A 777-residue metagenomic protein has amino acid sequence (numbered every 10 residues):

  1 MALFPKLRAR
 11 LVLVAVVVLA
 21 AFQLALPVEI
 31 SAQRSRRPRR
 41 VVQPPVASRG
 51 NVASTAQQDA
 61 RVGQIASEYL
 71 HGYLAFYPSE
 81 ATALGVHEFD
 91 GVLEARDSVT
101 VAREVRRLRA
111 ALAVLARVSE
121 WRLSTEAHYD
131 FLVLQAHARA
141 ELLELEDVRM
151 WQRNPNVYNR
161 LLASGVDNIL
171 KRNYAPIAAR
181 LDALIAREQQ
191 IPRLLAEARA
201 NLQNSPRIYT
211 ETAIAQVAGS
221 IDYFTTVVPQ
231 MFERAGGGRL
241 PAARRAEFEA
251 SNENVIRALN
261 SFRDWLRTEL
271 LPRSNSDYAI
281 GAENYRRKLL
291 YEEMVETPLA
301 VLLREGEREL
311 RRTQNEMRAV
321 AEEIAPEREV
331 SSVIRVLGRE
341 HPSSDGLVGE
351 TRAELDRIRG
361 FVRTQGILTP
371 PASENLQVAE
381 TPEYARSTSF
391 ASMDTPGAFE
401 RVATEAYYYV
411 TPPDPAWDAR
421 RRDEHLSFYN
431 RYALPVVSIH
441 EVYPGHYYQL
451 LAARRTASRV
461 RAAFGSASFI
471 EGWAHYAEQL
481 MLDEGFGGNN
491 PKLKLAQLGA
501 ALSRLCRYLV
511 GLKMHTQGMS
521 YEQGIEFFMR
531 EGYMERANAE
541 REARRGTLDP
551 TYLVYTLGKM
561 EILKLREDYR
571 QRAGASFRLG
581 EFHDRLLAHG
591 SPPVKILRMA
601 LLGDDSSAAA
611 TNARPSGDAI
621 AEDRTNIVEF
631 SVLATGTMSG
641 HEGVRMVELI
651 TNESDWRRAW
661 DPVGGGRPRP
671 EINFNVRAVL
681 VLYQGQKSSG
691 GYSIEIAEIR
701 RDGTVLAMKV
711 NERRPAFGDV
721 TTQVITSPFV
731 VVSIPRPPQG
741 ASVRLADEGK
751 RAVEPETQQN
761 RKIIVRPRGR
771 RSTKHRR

Functional and structural regions predicted by a protein language model:
M1-A9: N-terminal secretory signal peptides that target proteins for export/translocation
R8-R10, R34-R40, R614, R766-R771: Basic polycationic patches enriched in arginine
V12-A25: Bacterial N-terminal signal peptides
V14-V17, P38-Q43, I763-V765: Compositionally biased low-complexity segments, especially N-terminal hydrophobic helices that form the hydrophobic
P27-A32, A621: Boundary at the C-terminal end of the N-terminal hydrophobic targeting segment
E29, N375, Y407, R677 (+1 more regions): A residue-level signal for beta-strand positions that form part of recognition/binding surfaces within mature
Q33-S616: N-terminal maturation segment of proteins
G617-R777: Exposed, flexible binding/inhibitory loops of compact, secreted disulfide-stabilized domains
